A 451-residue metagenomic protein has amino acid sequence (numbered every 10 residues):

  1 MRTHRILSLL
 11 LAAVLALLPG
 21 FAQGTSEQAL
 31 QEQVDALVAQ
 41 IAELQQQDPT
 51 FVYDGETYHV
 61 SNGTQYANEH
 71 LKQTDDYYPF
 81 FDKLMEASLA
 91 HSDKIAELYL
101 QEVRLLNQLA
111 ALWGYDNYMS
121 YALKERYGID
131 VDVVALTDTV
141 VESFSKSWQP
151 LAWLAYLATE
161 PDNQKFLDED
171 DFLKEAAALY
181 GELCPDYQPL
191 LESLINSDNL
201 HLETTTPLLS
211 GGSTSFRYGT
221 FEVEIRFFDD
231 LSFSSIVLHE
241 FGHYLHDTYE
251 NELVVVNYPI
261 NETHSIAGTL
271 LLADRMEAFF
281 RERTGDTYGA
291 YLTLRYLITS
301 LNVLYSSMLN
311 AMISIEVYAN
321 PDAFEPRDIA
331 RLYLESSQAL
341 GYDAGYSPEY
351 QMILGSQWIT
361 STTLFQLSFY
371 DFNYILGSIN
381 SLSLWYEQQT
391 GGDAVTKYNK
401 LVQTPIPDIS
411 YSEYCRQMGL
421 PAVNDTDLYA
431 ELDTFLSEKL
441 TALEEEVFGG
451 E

Functional and structural regions predicted by a protein language model:
M1-L7: Bacterial N-terminal signal peptides that target proteins for export
L15-P19: Hydrophobic core
Q23-D168, S337, F448-G449: A well-structured
S120, Y127, V237, A311 (+1 more regions): C-terminal, non-catalytic "cap/extension" segments appended to globular domains
A155-G219, D230-L231: Auxiliary, metal-adjacent structural segments of Zn-dependent hydrolase domains
T220-V237: Short pre-active-site segment immediately N-terminal to the catalytic Zn-binding motif
G242-V255, L271: Catalytic Zn2+-binding segment of zinc metalloproteases
V255-N302, G377: Post-HExxH zinc-binding segment in Zn-dependent metallohydrolases
